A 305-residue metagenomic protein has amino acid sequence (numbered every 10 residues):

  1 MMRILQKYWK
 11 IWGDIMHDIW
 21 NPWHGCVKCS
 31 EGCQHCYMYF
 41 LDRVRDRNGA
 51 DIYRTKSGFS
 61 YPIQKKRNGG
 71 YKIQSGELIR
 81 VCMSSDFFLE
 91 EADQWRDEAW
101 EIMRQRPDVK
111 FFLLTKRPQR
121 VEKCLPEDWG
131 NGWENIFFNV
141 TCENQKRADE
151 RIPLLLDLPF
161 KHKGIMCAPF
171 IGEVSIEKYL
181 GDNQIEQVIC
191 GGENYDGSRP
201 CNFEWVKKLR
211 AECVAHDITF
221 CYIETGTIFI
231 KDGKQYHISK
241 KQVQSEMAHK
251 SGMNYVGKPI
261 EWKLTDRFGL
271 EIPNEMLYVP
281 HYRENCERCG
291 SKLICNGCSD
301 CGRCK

Functional and structural regions predicted by a protein language model:
M2-H24, E177-K305: Auxiliary Fe-S-binding modules of radical SAM enzymes
M2-I136, Q145, V174-I185, C301-K305: Conserved Radical SAM active-site core
I79-V81, F111-L113, I136-V140, K163-C167 (+2 more regions): Hydrophobic faces of well-ordered beta-strands that scaffold small-molecule active sites in alpha/beta enzyme cores
W95-I102, R151-L154, W205-L209: A general structural detector for well-ordered alpha-helical segments in enzyme core domains, enriched
R104-P107, P159, K207, V214-A215: Anion (oxyanion) recognition and catalysis
R117-V121, A148, R199-V206: Active-site-adjacent beta->alpha loops and helix N-cap segments on the catalytic face of soluble alpha/beta enzymes
Q119-R120, N144-R147, F170-E173, Y195-D196 (+1 more regions): Short, catalytically relevant binding-site loops at active-site mouths
V140-N144, L156-Q187, G192: Histidine/lysine/aspartate-rich catalytic loop segments that bind and position anionic ligands
